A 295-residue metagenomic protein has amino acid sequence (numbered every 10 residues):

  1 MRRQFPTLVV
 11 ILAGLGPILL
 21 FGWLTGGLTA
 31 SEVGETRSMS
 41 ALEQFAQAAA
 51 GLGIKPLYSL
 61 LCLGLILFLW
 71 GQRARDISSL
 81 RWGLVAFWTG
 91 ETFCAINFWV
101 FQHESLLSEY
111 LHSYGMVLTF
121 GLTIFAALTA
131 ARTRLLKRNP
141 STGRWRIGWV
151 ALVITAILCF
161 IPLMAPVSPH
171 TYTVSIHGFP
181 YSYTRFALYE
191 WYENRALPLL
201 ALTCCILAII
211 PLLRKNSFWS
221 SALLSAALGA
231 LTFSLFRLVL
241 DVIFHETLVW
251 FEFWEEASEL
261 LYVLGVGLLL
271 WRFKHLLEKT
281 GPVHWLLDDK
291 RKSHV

Functional and structural regions predicted by a protein language model:
Q4-L12, G71-T89, R138-L152, S217-A230 (+1 more regions): Membrane-interfacial loop-to-transmembrane alpha-helix junctions, especially the N-terminal start
F5-A13, R37-L61, Y189-L200: Hydrophobic transmembrane alpha-helical segments in integral membrane proteins
L15-W23, A86-N97, I154-M164, G229-D241: Aromatic-anchored segments of alpha-helical transmembrane domains
G22, A230-H294: C-terminal transmembrane-bundle signature of multipass membrane proteins, characterized by strong activation on
W23-T36, A95-L107, P162-Y181, F236-L248: Juxtamembrane "helix-exit" motif on the non-cytosolic side of transmembrane helices
A48, H103-M116, F186-E190, T247-E259: Non-cytosolic membrane-interface motifs at loop->transmembrane helix junctions
I54-L67, Y114-R134, A196-A208, E259-L277: Hydrophobic cores of alpha-helical transmembrane segments in multi-pass inner/ER membrane proteins, independent
S105-E109, L128-C205: Membrane-proximal helix-loop-helix units in multi-pass membrane proteins
